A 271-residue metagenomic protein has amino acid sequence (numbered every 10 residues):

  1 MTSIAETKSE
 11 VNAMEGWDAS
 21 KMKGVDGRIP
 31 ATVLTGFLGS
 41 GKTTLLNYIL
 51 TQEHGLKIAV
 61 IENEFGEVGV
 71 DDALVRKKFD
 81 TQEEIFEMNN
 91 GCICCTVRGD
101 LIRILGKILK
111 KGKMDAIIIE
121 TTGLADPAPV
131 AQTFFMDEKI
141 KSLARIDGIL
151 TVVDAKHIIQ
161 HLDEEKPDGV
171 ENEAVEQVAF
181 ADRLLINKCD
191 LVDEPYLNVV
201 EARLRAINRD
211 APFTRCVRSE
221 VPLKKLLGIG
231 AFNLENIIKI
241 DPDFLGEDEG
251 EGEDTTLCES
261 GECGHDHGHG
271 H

Functional and structural regions predicted by a protein language model:
T2-S40, T44-A174: Nucleotide-state-sensitive switch-loop elements of NTP-binding domains
T2-W17, M22, E176-R183, L191-H271: C-terminal accessory "lid"/substrate-recognition subdomains
V33, I118, L185, T214-R215: Structured core elements
N47, N63, N187-K188, N208: Asparagine-centered polar/low-complexity signal
T121, K188, V217: Conserved residues at beta->alpha junctions
E138, L185-C189: Short amphipathic alpha-helical interaction patches enriched in hydrophobic/aromatic residues with interspersed Lys/Arg
I149, L184-L185: Short, well-ordered beta-strand core segments
